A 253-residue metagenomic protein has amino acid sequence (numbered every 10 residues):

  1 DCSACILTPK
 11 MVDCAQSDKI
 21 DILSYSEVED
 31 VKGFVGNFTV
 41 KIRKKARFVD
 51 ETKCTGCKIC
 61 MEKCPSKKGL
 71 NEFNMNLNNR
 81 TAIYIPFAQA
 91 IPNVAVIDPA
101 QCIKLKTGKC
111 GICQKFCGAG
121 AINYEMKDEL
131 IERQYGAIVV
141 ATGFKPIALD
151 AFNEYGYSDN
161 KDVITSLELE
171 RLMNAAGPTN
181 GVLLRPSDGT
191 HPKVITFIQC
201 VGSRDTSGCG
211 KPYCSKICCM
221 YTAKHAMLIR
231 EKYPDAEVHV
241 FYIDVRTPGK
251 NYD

Functional and structural regions predicted by a protein language model:
D1-P9, L23-K53, P65-K115, A119-I164: Non-heme iron-sulfur electron-transfer modules
K10, N251-D253: Short, aromatic/basic amphipathic alpha-helical patches
C14-Q16, K32-G33, L130-Q134, G156 (+2 more regions): Solvent-exposed alpha-helices and their adjacent loops that cap or buttress functional pockets in soluble metabolic
K19-D21, D162, E237: Conserved beta-strand segments of alpha/beta enzyme cores
N74-A100, L105, I147-E231: Glycine-rich dinucleotide-binding loop and its adjacent helix/turn
A141, I198-C200, F241: Short hydrophobic segments within beta-strands
I147-L149, R246-N251: Short, charged/polar "capping" segments at the starts of alpha-helices and the immediately preceding loops
E237-D244: Short internal beta-strands
